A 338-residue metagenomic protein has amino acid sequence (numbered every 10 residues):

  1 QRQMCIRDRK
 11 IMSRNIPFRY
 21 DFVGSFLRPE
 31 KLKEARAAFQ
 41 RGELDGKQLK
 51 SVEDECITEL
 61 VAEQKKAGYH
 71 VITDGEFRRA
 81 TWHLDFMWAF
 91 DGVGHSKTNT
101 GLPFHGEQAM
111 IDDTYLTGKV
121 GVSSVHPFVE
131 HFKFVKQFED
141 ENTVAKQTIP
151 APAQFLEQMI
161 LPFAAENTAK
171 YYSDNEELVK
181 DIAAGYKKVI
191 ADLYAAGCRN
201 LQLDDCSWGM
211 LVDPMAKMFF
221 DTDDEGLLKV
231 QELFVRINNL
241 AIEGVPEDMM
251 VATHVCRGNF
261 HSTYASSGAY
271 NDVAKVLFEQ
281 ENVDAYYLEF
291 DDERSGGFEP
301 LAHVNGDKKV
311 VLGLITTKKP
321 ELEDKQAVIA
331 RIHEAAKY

Functional and structural regions predicted by a protein language model:
Q1-I6: Short, small-residue-biased leader/transition segments that mark boundaries at the very start of proteins
I11-Y338: Domain-level signal for soluble alpha/beta catalytic cores
